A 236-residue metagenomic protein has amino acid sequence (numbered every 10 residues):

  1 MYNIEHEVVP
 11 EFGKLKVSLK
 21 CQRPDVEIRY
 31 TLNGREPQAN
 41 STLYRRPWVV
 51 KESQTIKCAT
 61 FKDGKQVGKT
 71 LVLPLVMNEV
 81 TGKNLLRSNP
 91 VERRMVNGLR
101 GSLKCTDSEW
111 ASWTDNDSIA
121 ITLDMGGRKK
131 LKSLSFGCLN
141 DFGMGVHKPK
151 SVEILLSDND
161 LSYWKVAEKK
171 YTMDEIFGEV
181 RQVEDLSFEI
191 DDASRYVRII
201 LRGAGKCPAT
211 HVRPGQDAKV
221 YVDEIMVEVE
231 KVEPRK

Functional and structural regions predicted by a protein language model:
M1-A120, L139, V229: Short, compositionally stereotyped local motifs that mark structural "simplifiers"
D25-W48, E52, K57-A59, M125 (+2 more regions): Non-cytosolic beta-sandwich-type ligand-binding/adhesion modules
G64, G98, E168, F177-G178 (+2 more regions): Intrinsic-disorder/low-complexity loop/linker signature
N78-L85, M173-Q182: Short, surface-exposed linear segments at secondary-structure transitions and domain or protein termini
S88-E92, K169-Y171, P214-Q216, K236: Short intrinsically disordered coil segments
C105-K165, Q182-K236: Aromatic, loop-rich ligand-recognition surfaces of beta-strand-rich domains
